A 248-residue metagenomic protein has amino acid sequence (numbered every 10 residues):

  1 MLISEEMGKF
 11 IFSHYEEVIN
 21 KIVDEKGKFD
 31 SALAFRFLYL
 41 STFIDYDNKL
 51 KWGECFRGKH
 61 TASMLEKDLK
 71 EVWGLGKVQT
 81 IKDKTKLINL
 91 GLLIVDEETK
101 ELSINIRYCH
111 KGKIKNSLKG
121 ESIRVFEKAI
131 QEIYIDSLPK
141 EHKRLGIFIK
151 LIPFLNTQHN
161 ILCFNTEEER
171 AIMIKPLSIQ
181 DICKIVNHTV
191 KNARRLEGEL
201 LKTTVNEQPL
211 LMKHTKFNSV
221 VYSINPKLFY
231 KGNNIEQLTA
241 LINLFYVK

Functional and structural regions predicted by a protein language model:
M1, M7, M64, M173 (+2 more regions): Detector for methionine-enriched segments
M1-K59, T99-E101, I106-I174: Short recognition helix of helix-turn-helix/winged-helix DNA-binding domains
M1-L2, T80, Y246-K248: Short acidic DE-rich linear segments
T42, E71, K82, K128 (+5 more regions): Charged/polar, solvent-exposed surface patches and flexible loops
Y46-L102, N160-V220: Winged helix-turn-helix DNA-binding recognition segment
I88-I123, T203-K248: Winged-helix/helix-turn-helix nucleic-acid-interaction surface
